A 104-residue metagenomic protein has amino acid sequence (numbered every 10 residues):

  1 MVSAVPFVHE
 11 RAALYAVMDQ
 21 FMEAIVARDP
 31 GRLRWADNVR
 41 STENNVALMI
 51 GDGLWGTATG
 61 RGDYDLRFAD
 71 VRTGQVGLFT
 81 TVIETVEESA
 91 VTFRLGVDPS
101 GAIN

Functional and structural regions predicted by a protein language model:
M1-N104: C-terminal and inter-domain tail/linker signature
